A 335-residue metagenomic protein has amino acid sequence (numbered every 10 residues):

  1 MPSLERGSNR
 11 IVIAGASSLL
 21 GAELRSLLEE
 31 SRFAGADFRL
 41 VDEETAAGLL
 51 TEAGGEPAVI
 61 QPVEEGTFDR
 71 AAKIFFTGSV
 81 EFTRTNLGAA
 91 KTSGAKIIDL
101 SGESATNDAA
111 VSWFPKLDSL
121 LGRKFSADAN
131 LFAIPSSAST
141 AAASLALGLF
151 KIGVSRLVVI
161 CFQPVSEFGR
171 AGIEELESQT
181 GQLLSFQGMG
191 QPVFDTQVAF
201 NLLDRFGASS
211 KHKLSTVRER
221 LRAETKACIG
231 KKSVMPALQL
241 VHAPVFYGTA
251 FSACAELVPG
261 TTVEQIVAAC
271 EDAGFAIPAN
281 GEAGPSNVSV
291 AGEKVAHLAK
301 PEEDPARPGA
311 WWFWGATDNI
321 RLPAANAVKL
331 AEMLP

Functional and structural regions predicted by a protein language model:
P2, N9, I74, S166-P335: Charged docking surfaces used in two-component/phosphorelay signaling
P2-T196, V234-M235, S286-V290, A296-H297 (+4 more regions): N-terminal Rossmann-like NAD(P) cofactor-binding subdomain of oxidoreductases, focused on the glycine-rich
